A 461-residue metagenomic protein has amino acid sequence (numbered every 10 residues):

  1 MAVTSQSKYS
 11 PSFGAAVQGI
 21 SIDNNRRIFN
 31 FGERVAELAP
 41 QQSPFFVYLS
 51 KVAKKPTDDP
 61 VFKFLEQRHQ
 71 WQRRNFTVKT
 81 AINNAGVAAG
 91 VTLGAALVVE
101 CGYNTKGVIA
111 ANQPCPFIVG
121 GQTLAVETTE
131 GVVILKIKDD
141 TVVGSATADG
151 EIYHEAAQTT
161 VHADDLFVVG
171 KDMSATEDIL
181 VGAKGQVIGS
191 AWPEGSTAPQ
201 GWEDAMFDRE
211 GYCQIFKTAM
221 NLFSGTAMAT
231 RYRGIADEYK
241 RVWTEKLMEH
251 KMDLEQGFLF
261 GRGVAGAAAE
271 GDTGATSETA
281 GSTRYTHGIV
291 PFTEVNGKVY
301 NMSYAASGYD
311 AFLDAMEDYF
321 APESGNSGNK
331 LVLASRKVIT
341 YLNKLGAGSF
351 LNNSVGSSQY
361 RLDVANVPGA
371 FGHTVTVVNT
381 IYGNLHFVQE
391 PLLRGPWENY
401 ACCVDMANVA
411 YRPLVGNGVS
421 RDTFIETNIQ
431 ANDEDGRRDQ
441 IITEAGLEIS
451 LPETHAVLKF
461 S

Functional and structural regions predicted by a protein language model:
M1-G369, E390-S461: Flexible, glycine/threonine- and acidic-rich loop/arm segments that mediate assembly and lattice contacts in viral
P368-R394: Low-complexity, serine/threonine/proline-enriched polar segments
